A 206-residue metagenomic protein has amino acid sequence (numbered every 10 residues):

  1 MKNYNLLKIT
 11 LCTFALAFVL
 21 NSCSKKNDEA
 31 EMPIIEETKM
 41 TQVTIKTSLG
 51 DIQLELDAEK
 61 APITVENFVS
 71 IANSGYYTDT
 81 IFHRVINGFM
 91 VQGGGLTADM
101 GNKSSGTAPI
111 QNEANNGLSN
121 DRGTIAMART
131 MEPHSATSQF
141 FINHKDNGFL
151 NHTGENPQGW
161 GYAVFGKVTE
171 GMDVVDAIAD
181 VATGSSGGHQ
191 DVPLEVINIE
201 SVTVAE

Functional and structural regions predicted by a protein language model:
M1-N21: Sec-dependent bacterial lipoprotein signal peptides
Y4-L7, C23-E206: Cyclophilin-like peptidyl-prolyl cis-trans isomerases
